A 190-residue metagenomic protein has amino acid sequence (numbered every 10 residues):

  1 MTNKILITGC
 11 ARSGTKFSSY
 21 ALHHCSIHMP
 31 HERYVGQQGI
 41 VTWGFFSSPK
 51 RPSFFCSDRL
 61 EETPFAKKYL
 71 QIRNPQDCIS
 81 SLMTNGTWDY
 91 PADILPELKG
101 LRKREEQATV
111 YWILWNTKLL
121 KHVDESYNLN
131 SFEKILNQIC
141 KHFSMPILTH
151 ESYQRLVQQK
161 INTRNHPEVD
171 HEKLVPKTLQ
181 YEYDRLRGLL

Functional and structural regions predicted by a protein language model:
M1, N116, L120, K141-L190: PAPS-dependent sulfotransferases, especially Golgi type II membrane carbohydrate sulfotransferases
M1-Y90, Y111-H122, Y127: PAPS-dependent sulfotransferase catalytic domain
V35, F132, S152-Y153: Residue-level "edge-of-site" marker
Q76-I79, E105, E133: Short acidic, S/G/P-rich loop/turn micro-motifs used as interaction or catalytic elements
G86-R102: A solvent-exposed, charged loop/short amphipathic helix patch at secondary-structure junctions
K103-T109, D124-N128, K173: Active-site rim elements
R104-W115, S131, T178: Soluble or luminal CAZymes and related metallo-dependent hydrolases
K118-F143: Phosphate-binding beta-loop-alpha motif at adenosine-nucleotide cofactor sites
